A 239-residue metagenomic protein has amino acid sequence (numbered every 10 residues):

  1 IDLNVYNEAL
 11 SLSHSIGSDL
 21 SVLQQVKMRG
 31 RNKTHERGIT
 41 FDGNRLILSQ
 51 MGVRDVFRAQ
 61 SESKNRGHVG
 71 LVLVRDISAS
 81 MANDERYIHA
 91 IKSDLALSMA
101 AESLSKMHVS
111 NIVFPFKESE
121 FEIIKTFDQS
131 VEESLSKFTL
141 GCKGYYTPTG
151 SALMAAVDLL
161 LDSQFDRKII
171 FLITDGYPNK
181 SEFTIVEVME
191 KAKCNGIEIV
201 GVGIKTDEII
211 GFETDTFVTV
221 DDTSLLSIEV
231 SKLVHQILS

Functional and structural regions predicted by a protein language model:
I1-L71: Acidic/polar low-complexity segments with low predicted structural confidence
Q60-K64, S103, L161-S163, K191: Replace "in large, NTP-powered and nucleic-acid-processing enzymes" with "in large, NTP-powered factors and other
E62-Q129, I169-I173, G201-I204: Von Willebrand factor
M81, N179-K180: Short, solvent-exposed loop/turn segments at secondary-structure junctions
R86-A90, G144-L153, L226-V230: Phosphate/oxyanion-binding active-site loops and adjacent basic polyanion-contact surfaces
I88-A90, K125-Q129, I185-M189, E213-V218: Short secondary-structure boundary/capping segments
S119-R167, G201-I209: Von Willebrand factor
L153-I169, K180, E187-S239: Von Willebrand factor type A / integrin I
